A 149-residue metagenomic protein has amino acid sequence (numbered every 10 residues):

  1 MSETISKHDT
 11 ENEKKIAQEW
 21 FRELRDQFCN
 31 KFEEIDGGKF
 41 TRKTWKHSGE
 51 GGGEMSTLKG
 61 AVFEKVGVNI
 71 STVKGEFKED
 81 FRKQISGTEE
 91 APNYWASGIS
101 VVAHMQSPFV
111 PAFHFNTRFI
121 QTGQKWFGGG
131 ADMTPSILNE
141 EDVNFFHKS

Functional and structural regions predicted by a protein language model:
M1-S2, M55: Intrinsically disordered, low-complexity regions
S2-D9: Short, charged/polar, low-complexity loop and linker segments that flank or interrupt alpha-helical bundles
D9-S86: Gly/Pro-rich turn-and-neighbor structural signature
F28, I85, I99, F146-S149: Generic structural signal of hydrophobic/aromatic residues within well-ordered alpha-helices of folded domains
C29, E33-G37, S107, R118 (+1 more regions): Hydrophobic/aromatic-lined pockets within catalytic cores
E54-G129: Internal mixed beta-strand/loop scaffold within catalytic domains of large alpha/beta enzymes
G123-S149: Compact, glycine/acidic-enriched structural inserts
